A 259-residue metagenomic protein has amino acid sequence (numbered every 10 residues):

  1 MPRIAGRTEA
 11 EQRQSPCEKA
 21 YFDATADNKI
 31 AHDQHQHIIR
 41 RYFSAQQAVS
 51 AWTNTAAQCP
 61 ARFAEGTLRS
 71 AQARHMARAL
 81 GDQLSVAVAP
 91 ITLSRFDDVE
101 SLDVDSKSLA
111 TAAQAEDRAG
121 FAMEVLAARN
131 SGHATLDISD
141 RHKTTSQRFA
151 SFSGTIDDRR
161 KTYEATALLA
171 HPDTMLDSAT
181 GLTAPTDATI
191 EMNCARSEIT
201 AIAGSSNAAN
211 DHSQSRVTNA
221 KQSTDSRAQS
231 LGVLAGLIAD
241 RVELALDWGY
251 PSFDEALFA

Functional and structural regions predicted by a protein language model:
M1-A259: All-alpha RGS (Regulator of G-protein Signaling) helical domain and cognate RGS-like helical scaffolds
